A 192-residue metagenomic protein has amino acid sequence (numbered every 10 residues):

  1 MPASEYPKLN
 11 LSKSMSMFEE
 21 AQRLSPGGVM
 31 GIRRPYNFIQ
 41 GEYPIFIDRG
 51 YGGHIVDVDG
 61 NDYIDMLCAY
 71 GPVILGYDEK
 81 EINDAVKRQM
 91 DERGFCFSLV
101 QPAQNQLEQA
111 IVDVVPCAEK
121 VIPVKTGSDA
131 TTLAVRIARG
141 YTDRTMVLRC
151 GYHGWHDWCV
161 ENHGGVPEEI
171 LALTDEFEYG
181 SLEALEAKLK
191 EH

Functional and structural regions predicted by a protein language model:
P2-R49: Active-site-adjacent loop/helix segments that line or gate small-molecule/cofactor pockets in enzymes
L11-M15, R49, G76, K80 (+5 more regions): Electropositive phosphate-/nucleotide-binding environments in soluble metabolic enzymes
S12-E20, H54-N61, V112-D113: Short, hydrophobic/aliphatic alpha-helical segments
V29, P35, V58, M66 (+3 more regions): Fold-independent oxyanion-binding glycine-rich loops and adjacent beta-strand/coil segments at enzyme active sites
P44-D65: Active-site and channel-lining beta-strand-loop segments that bind or position nucleotide-derived/phosphorylated
H54, I74-L75, T174-E176: Short, well-ordered beta-strand elements within core beta-sheets of diverse protein domains
D62-Y141: Glycine-rich loop-to-alpha-helix module at the N-terminal edge of alpha/beta enzyme cores
E108-H192: PLP-dependent aspartate aminotransferase-fold enzymes
